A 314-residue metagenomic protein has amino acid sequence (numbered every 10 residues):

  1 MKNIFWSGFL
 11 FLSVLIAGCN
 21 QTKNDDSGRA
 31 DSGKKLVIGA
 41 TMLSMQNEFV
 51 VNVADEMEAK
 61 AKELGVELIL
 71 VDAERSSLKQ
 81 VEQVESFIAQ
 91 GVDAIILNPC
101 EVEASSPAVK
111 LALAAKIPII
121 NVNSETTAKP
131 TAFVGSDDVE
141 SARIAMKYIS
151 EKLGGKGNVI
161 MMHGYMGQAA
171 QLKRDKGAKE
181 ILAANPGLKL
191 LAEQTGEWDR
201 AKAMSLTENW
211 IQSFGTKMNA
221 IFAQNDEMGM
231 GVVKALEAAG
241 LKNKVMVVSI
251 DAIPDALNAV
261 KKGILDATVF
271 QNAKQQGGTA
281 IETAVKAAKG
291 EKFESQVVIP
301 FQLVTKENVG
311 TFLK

Functional and structural regions predicted by a protein language model:
M1-F5: Positively charged n-region of N-terminal signal peptides that target proteins for export
S7-A17: Bacterial N-terminal signal peptides
C19-K314: A residue-level marker of the well-folded mature domains of exported/periplasmic proteins
